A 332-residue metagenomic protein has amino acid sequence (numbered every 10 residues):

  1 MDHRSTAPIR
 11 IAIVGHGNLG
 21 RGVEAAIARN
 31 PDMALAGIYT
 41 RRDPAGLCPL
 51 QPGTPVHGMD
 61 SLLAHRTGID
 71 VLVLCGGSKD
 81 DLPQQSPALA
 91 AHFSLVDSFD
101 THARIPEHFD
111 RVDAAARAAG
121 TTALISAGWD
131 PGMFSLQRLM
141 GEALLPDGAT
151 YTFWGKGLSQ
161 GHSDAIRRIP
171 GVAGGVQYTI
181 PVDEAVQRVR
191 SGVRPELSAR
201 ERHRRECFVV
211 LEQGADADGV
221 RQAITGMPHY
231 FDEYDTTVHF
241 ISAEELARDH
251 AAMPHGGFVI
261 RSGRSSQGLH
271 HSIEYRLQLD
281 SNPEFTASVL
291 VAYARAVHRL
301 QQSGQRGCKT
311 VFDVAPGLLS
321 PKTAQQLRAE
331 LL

Functional and structural regions predicted by a protein language model:
M1-P8: A short, basic/flexible loop-to-alpha-helix module at the beginning of a structural domain
R10, R21-G22, R29-L35, Y39-L62 (+1 more regions): C-terminal substrate-binding/catalytic lobe of Rossmann-fold NAD(P)-dependent oxidoreductases
H16: Glycine-rich Rossmann-fold phosphate-binding loop(s) that bind the pyrophosphate of adenine dinucleotide cofactors
L62-V71, K79-S98: Rossmann-fold NAD(P) dinucleotide-binding segment
F99-A123: Rossmann-fold NAD(P)-binding glycine/threonine-rich loop
M133-A149, D164-G174, A296: Oxidoreductase and adenylate-handling cofactor-binding alpha/beta cores
Q267, H271-L332: NAD(P)-dependent Rossmann-like dehydrogenase/reductase catalytic/cofactor-binding core
